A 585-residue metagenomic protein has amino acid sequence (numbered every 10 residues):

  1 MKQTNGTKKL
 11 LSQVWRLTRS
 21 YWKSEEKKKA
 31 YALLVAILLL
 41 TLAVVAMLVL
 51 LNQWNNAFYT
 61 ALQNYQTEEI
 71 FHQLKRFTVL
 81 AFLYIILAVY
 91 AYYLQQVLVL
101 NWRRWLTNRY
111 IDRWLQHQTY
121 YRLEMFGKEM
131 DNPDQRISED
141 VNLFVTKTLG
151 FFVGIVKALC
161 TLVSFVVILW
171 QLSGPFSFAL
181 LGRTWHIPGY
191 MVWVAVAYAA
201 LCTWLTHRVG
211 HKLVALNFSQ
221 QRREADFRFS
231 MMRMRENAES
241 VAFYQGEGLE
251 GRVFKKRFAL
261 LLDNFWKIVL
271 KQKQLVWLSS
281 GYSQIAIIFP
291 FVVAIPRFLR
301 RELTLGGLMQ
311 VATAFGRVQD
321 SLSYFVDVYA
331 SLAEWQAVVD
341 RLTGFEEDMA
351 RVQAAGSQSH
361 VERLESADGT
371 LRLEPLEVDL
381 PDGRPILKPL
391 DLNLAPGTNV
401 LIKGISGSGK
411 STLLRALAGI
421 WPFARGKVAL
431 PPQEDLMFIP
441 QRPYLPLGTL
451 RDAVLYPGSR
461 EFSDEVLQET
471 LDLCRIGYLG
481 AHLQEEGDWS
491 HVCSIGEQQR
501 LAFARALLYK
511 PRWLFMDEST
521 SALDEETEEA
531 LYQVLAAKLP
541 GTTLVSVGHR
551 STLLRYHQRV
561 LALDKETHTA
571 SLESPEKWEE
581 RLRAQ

Functional and structural regions predicted by a protein language model:
M1-L48, A57-F77, A91-Q95, Y121-L162 (+6 more regions): Membrane-integrated ABC transporters
L39, A43, M47, G154-R183 (+4 more regions): A hydrophobic transmembrane-helix motif
L98, H211-V214, A225, S240-G246 (+3 more regions): Cytosolic ends of transmembrane helices, especially the final helix of ABC transmembrane type-1 domains
E129, D340, E346-L401, A424-P432 (+2 more regions): Primarily ABC-family ATPase nucleotide-binding module
V141-T146, A215-E236, A242-F289, S331-E334 (+2 more regions): An intracellular "coupling" helix at the cytosolic face of ABC transporter transmembrane type-1 domains
A418: Helix-to-loop junction immediately C-terminal to a conserved catalytic motif
P443-V492: Conserved "ABC signature" C-loop
A453, E485-R583: ABC-family ATPase nucleotide-binding domain "signature/switch" substructure
